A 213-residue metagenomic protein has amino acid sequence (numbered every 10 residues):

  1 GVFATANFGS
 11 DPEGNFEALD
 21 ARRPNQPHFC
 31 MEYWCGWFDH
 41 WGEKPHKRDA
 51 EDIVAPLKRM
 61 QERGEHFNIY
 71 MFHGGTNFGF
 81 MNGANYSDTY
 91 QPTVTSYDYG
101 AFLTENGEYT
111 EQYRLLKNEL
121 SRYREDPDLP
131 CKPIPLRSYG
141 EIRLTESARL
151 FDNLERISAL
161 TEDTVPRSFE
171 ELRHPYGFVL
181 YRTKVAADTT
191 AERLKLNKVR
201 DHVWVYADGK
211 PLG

Functional and structural regions predicted by a protein language model:
G1-I69: Substrate-binding/catalytic cleft of secreted carbohydrate-active enzymes, primarily glycoside hydrolases
M31-G36, R59-N68, F72-G213: Carbohydrate-binding surfaces of carbohydrate-active enzymes
